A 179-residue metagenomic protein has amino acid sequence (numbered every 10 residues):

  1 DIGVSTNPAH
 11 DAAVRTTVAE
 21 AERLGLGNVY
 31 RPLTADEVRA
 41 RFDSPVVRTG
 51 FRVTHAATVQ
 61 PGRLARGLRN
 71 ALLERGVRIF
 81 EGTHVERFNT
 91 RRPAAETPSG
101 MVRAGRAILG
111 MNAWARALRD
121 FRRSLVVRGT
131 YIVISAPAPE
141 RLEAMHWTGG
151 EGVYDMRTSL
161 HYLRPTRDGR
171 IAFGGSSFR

Functional and structural regions predicted by a protein language model:
D1, V85-R92, E96, M101-E140 (+1 more regions): Active-site substrate-recognition segment that forms the wall of the catalytic cavity or substrate channel
D1, Y30-P32, G50, I79 (+1 more regions): Conserved beta-strand scaffold positions in the cores of enzyme catalytic domains, especially in NTP/NDP-utilizing
D1-A35: Dinucleotide-binding Rossmann-like beta1-alpha1 core, especially the glycine-rich loop that anchors the ADP
P8, H55, P137-P139: Non-catalytic surface loops within mature trypsin-like serine protease
D11-L24, P45-R106: Helical element adjacent to the flavin cofactor pocket in flavoenzyme catalytic cores
T34-D36, H84-V85: Residue-level "edge-of-site" marker
D36, R66, H161: Active-site phosphate/pyrophosphate- and oxyanion-stabilizing loops and adjacent acidic/basic residues in soluble
D36-P45: Flexible hinge/switch segments at interdomain interfaces of large molecular machines
